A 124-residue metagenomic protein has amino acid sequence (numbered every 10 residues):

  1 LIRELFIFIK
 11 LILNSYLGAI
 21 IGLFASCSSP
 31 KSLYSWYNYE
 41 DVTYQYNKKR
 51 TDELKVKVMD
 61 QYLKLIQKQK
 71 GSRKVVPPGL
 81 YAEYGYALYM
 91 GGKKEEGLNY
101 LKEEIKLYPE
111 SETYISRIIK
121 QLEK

Functional and structural regions predicted by a protein language model:
F24-S26: C-terminal motif of bacterial Sec signal peptides marking the signal peptidase cleavage site
S28-P30: Bacterial signal peptide processing site
R50-L63: Helix-turn-helix repeat elements of alpha-solenoid scaffolds
E83-Y84: Structural register within alpha-helical repeat arrays
E112-K124: TPR/TPR-like alpha-solenoid helical repeat scaffolds
